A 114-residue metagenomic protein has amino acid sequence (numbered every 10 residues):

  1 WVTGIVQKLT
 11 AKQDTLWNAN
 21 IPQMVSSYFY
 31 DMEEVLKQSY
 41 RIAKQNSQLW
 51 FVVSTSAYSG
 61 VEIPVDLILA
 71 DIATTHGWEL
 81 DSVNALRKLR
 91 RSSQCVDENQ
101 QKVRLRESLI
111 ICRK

Functional and structural regions predicted by a protein language model:
W1-K114: S-adenosyl-L-methionine-dependent nucleic acid methyltransferase catalytic domains
